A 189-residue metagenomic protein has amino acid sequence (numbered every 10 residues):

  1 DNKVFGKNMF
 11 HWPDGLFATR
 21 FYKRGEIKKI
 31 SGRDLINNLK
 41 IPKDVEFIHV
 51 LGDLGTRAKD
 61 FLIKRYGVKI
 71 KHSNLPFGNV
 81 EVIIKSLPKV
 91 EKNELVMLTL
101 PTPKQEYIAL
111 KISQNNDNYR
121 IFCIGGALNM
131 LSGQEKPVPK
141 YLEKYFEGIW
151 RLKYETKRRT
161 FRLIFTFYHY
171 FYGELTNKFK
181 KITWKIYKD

Functional and structural regions predicted by a protein language model:
D1-I30: N-terminal nucleotide/polyanion-binding subdomain common to many enzyme families
V4-G6, P42-K43, I112-D117: Short, conserved loop/helix-junction motifs that constitute active-site signature segments in enzyme catalytic cores
H11-P13, V68-N74, D117-G125: Short hydrophobic/aromatic-enriched beta-strand-loop microsegments
F17, L100-K104, A127: Short glycine-rich anion-binding loops that position phosphate/pyrophosphate groups of nucleotides and phosphorylated
T19-S86: Conserved beta-alpha
R20, V138-D189: A transmembrane-helix-recognition feature enriched in membrane-embedded lipid enzymes and envelope glyco-/phospholipid
G78, D117-Y154: Short, flexible loop segments at boundaries between secondary-structure elements
V80-R120: A contiguous pocket-lining binding segment that forms or flanks enzyme active sites
